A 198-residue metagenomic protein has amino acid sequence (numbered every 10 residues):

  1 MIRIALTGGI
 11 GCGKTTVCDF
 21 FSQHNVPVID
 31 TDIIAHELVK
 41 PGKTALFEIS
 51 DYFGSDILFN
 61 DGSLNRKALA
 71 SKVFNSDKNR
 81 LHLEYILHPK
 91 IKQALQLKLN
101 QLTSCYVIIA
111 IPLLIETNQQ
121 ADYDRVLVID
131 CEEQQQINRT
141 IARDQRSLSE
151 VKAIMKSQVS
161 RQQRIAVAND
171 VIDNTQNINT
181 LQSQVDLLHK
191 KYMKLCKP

Functional and structural regions predicted by a protein language model:
L6: Hydrophobic anchor at the beta1->P-loop junction of P-loop NTPases
G9: P-loop (Walker A) phosphate-binding loop of NTP-binding proteins
C12: ATP-binding Walker
T15: Walker A/P-loop
Q23-T31, K43-T44: Post-Walker A helix-loop "phosphate-sensing" segment adjacent to the P-loop in P-loop NTPases
H36-T103: ATP-dependent small-molecule kinase phosphotransfer cores that center on conserved nucleotide phosphate-binding segments
Q93-Q101, V107-R139: ATP-dependent NMP and nucleoside kinases share a basic, alpha-helical "lid"
T103, A121-D122, A142, R146-K191: Small-molecule kinase domains that catalyze NTP-dependent phosphoryl transfer to phosphate-bearing small molecules
